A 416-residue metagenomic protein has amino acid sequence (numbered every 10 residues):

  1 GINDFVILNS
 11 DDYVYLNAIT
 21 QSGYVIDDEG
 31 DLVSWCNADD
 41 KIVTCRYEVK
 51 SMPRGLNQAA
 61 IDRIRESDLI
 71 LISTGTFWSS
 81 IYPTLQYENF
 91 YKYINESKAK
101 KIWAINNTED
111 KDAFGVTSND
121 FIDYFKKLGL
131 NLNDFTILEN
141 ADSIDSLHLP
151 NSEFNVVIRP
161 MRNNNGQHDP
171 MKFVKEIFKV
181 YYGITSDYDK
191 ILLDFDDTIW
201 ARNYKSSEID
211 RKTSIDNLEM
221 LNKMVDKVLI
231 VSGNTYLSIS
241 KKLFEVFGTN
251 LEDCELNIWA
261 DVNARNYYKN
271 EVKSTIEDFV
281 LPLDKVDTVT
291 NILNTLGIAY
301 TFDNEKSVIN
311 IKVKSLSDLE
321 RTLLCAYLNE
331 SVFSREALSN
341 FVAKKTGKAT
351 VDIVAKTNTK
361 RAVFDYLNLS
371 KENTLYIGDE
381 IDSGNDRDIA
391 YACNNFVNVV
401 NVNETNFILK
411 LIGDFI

Functional and structural regions predicted by a protein language model:
G1-D40: Electropositive, gly/pro-rich neighborhoods at or near active sites that engage anionic ligands
I42-D62, Q86, N291: Active-site glycine-rich loop that binds ribose-phosphate moieties when present
E66, S186-Y188, K356, K360-I416: Mg2+-dependent phosphoryl-transfer enzymes with acidic/Ser/Thr/Gly-rich catalytic loops
W78-Y87: Glycine/threonine-rich flexible loop motifs
F114-G183: C-terminal functional extensions of proteins
S186-E208, I230, D386: Asp-based phosphoryl-transfer active-site loop
K212-T301: Active-site phosphate-binding/coordination module
T295-L375, I381-I389: Conserved acidic, metal-coordinating active-site core of Asp-based, Mg2+-dependent phosphoryl-transfer enzymes
